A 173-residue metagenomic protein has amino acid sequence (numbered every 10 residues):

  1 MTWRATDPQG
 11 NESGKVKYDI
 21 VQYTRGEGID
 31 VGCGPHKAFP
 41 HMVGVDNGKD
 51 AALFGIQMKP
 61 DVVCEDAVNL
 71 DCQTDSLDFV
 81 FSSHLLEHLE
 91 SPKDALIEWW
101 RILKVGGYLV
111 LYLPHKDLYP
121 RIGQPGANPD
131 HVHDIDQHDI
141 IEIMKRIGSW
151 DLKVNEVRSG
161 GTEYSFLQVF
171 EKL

Functional and structural regions predicted by a protein language model:
M1-Q22: Class I SAM-dependent methyltransferase Rossmann-like catalytic core, especially the SAM/SAH-binding loop
M1-W3, H36-K37, N128: Short low-complexity stretches enriched in small and charged residues
T6-E12, I29, D75, I135: Generic detector of short, locally flexible boundary/turn motifs and exposed helical patches
K15, S76, I143-I147: Hydrophobic, well-ordered secondary-structure scaffolds
Q22-Y23, E90-L173: S-adenosyl-L-methionine-dependent methyltransferase catalytic module, highlighting the catalytic core
Y23-L118, Q168: Conserved SAM-binding loop
